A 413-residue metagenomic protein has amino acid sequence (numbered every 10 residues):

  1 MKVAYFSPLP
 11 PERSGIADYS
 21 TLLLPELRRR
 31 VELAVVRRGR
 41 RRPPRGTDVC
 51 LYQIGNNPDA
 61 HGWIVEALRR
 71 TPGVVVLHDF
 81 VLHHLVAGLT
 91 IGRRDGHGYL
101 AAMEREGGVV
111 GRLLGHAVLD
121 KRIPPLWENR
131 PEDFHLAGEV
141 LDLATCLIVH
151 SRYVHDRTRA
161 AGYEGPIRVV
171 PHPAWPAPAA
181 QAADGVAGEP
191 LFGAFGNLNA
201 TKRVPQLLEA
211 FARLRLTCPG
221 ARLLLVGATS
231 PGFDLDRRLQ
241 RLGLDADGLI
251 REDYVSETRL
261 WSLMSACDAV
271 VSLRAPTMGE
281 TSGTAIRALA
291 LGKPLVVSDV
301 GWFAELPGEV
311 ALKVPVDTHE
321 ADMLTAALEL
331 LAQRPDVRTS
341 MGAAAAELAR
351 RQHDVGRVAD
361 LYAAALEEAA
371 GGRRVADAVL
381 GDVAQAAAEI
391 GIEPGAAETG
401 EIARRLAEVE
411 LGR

Functional and structural regions predicted by a protein language model:
L100-C146: Membrane-proximal helix-turn-helix segments that form the acceptor-binding/catalytic region of lipid-linked
T145, S262-G279, K293-P294: Acidic donor-binding loop of glycosyltransferase active sites
Y153, P173: Carbohydrate-associated surface elements
G185-K202, L208-F211, L224: Conserved donor-binding/catalytic core segment of Leloir-type glycosyltransferases
R222-L235: Glycosyltransferase donor-sugar binding loop
L235-T258: Nucleotide-activated donor-binding/catalytic signature segment of Leloir-type glycosyltransferases, i.e., the conserved
A304-E329: Change "using UDP/GDP/dTDP sugars" to "using nucleotide sugars
A346-E347, R351, V355-R413: C-terminal amphipathic helix plus adjacent low-complexity, charged tail appended to glycosyltransferase catalytic
